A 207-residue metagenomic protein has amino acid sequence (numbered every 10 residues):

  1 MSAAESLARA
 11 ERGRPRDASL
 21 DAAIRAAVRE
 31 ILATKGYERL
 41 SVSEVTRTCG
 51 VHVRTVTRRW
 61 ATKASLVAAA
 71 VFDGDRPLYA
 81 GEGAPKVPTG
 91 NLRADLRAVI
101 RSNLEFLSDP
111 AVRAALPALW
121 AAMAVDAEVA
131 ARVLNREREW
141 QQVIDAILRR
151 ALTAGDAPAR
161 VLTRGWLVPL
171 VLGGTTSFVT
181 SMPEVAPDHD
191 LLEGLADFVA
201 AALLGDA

Functional and structural regions predicted by a protein language model:
M1-S19, A207: N-terminal intrinsically disordered/low-complexity leader segments
A3, A130, L134, R138-Q141 (+1 more regions): Hydrophobic/aromatic-rich alpha-helical bundle segments in the mid-to-C-terminal region
D21, V42, T89, R93 (+4 more regions): Short, structured helix-loop boundary elements
A23, A27, I31-S65, A69: Helix-turn-helix
V71-L78: Short, basic, alpha-helical segments at the C-terminal edge of helix-turn-helix-like DNA-binding modules
G81-R113: Hydrophobic alpha-helical connector segments
A94, D109-P117, A127-A154: Amphipathic alpha-helical packing segments from all-alpha helical-bundle domains
R101-S108, L116-V125, F198-A202: Helix-loop "lid/cap" segments that line or gate small-molecule binding pockets
